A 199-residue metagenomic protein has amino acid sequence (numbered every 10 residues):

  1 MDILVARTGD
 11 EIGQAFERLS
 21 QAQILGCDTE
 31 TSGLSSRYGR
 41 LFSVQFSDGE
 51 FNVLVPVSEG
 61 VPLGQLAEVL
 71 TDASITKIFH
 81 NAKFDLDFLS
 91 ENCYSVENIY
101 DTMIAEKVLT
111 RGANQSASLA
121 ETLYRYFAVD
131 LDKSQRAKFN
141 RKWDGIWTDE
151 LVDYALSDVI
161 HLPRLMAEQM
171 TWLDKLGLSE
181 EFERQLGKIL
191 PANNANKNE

Functional and structural regions predicted by a protein language model:
M1-L25, T29: N-terminal accessory regions of nucleic-acid-interacting proteins
V5, Q45-F46, E50-P163, A167-M170 (+1 more regions): Active-site-proximal helix-loop-helix substrate-binding element of RNase H-like nuclease domains
Q14-F16, L34, Q65-E68: Short, flexible, glycine/charge-rich loop motifs used to bind or transfer phosphoryl groups or to couple energy/partner
A22, R40-L41, S74-I75: Short, surface-exposed beta-edge/turn micro-motifs
T29-E30, N81: Fold-independent oxyanion-binding glycine-rich loops and adjacent beta-strand/coil segments at enzyme active sites
E30-G49: An N-terminal structural lobe/cap that precedes and organizes the functional/catalytic core across diverse proteins
K175-F182: Short, glycine/acidic-rich hinge or "gate" loops at secondary-structure transitions that mediate conformational
